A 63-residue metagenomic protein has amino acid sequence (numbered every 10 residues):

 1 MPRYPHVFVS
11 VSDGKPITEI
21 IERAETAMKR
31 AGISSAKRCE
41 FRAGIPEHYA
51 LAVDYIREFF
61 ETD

Functional and structural regions predicted by a protein language model:
M1-R30: N-terminal acidic leader/helix
V9, T26-D63: Charged, amphipathic alpha-helical regulatory modules used for macromolecular assembly or allosteric control
